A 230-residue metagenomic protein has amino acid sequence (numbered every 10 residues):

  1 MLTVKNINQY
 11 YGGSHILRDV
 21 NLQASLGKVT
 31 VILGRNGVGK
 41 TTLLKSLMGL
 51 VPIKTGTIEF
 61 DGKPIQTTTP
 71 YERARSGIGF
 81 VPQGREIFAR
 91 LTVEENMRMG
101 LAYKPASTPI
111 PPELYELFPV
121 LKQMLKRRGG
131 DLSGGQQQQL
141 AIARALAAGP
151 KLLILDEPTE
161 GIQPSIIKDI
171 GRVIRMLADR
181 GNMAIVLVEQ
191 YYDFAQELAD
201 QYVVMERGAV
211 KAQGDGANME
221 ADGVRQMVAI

Functional and structural regions predicted by a protein language model:
L33-R35: The feature captures the beta-strand-to-loop junction immediately N-terminal to the Walker
M48: Helix-to-loop junction immediately C-terminal to a conserved catalytic motif
G56-P64, S76, P109-I110, E116 (+1 more regions): Conserved ABC transporter NBD signature motif
P64-G84, P111, Q123-K126, M219-V224: ABC ATPase NBD coupling module
L91, L132, A145-L146: ABC ATPase signature
R128-L132, Q136: Conserved ABC ATPase signature
A147-K151: A short, proline-enriched helix->beta-strand linker immediately N-terminal to the Walker B motif in ABC-type P-loop
